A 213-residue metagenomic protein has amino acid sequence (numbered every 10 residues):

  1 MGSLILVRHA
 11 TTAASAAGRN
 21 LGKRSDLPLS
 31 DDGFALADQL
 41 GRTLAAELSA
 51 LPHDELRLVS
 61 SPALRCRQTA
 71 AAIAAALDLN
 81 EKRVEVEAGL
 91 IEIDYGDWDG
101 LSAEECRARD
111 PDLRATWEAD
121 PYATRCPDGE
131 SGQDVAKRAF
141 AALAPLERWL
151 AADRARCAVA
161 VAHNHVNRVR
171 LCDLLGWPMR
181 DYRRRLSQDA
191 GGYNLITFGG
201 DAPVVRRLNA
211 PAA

Functional and structural regions predicted by a protein language model:
M1-S3, A46, L79-N80, V84 (+4 more regions): Acidic, low-complexity terminal tails and accessory targeting/binding regions of phosphate-metabolizing enzymes
G2, R8-K82: Active-site-proximal alpha-helix that buttresses catalytic centers in soluble enzyme cores
L4, L56, R154-H165: Generic beta-sheet signal
T12, V166-N167: Short active-site segment of divalent metal-dependent hydrolases/proteases that encodes the spacing between
A14, A76-F140, R207-N209: Phosphate-handling substructures
D38-R42, P111, F140-A144: Solvent-exposed alpha-helix faces
S60-S61, K137, V161-A162: Short beta-strand scaffold positions
A72, V169-D173: Active-site signature of alpha/beta-hydrolase-fold catalytic machinery across serine- and Asp/Cys-nucleophile hydrolases
